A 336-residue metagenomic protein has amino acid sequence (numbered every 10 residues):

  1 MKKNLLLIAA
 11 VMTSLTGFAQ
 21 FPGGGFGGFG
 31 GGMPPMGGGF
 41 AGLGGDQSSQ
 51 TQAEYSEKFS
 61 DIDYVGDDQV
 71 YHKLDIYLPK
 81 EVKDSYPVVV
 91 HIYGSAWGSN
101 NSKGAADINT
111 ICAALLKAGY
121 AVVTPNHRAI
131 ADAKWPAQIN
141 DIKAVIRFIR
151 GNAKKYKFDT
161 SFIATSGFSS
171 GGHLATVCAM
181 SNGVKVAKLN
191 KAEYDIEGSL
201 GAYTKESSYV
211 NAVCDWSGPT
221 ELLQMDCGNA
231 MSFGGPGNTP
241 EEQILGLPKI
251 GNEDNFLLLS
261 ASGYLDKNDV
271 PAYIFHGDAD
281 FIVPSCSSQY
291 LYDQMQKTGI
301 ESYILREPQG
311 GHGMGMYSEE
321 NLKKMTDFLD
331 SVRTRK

Functional and structural regions predicted by a protein language model:
F29, R147, G151-G228: Primarily recognizes the serine-hydrolase "nucleophile elbow" in alpha/beta-hydrolase and SGNH/GDSL folds
G37-D84: N-terminal cap/lid segment of alpha/beta-hydrolase-fold proteins
S48-S56, D67, V184-S199, Q224-Y264 (+1 more regions): Mobile cap/lid helix-loop segments that gate and shape the active-site cleft of serine hydrolases
S85-A96: Short beta-strand element of the alpha/beta-hydrolase
K103-V123: Short amphipathic alpha-helix adjacent to the substrate-entry channel of hydrolases
A133-K154: Alpha/beta-hydrolase active-site loop
N268, I274-H276, D280: Short beta-strand/loop motif that positions the catalytic acidic residue of the alpha/beta-hydrolase fold
F281-Y290: Conserved alpha/beta-hydrolase "acid-adjacent" motif
